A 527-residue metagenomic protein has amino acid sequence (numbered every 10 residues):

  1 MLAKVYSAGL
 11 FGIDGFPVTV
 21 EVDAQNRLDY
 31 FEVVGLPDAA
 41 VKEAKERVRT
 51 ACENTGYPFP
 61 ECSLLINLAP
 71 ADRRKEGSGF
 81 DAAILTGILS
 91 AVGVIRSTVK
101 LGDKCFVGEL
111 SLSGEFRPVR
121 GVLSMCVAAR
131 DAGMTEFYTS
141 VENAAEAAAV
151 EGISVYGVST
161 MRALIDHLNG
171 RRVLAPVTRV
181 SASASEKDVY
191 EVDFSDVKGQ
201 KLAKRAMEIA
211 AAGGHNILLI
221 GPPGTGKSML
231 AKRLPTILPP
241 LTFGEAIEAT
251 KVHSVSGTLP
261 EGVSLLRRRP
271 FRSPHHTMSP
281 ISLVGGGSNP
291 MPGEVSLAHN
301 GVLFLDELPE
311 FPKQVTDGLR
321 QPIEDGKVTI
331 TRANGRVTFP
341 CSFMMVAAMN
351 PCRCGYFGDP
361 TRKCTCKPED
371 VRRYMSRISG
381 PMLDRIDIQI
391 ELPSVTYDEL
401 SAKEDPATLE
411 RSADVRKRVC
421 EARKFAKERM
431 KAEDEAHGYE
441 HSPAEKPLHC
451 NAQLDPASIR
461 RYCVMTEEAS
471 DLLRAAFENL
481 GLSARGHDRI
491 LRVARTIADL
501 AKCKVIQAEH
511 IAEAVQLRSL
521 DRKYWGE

Functional and structural regions predicted by a protein language model:
M1-L218, P222-S228, T331, G486-H487 (+2 more regions): Peripheral, non-AAA+ core regions of ATP-driven protein-machinery
Q25, G56-F59, R96-V99, D131 (+9 more regions): Conserved catalytic network of the ASCE P-loop NTPase/AAA+ motor domain
A40-K45, P60, N67-G77, P290 (+1 more regions): Basic, amphipathic alpha-helical bundle interface domains used for macromolecular binding and assembly
L112, L303-F304, E310-F311: Residues immediately C-terminal
R172-I209, G213, P240-V295: P-loop NTPase nucleotide-binding/switch module
L219-P260, D325: Walker A/P-loop
G221, G285, E307: The Walker A (P-loop) glycine that initiates the GxxxxGKT/S ATP-binding motif of P-loop NTPases
N300, D306-E307, G318: Walker B catalytic acidic pair
